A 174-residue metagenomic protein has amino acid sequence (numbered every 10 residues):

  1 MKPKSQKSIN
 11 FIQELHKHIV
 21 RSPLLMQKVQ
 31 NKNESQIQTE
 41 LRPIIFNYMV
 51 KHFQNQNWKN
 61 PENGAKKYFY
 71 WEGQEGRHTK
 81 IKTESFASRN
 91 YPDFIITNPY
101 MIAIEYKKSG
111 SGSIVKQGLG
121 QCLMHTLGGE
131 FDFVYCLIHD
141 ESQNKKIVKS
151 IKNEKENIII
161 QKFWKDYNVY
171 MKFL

Functional and structural regions predicted by a protein language model:
M1-F11, K17, S88, T97 (+1 more regions): Non-catalytic C-terminal interaction segments of nucleic acid-processing enzymes
M1-Q54: Interdomain/boundary linker segments immediately adjacent to catalytic/signaling cores
V29-E40, F46, N55-Y100, G112-V115: Active-site metal-binding core of divalent-cation-utilizing nuclease and nuclease-like domains
H52, T97, G128-E130: Alpha-helix C-cap/termination motif
A87-N90, G118-Q121, E156: Amphipathic coiled-coil/heptad-repeat helices and related helical stalk/stem segments that mediate oligomerization
I104: Conserved beta3 VAIK motif of the Hanks protein kinase fold
K108: Conserved protein-kinase N-lobe ATP-binding Lys motif
S111-K116, T126-L174: Nucleic-acid nuclease catalytic cores
